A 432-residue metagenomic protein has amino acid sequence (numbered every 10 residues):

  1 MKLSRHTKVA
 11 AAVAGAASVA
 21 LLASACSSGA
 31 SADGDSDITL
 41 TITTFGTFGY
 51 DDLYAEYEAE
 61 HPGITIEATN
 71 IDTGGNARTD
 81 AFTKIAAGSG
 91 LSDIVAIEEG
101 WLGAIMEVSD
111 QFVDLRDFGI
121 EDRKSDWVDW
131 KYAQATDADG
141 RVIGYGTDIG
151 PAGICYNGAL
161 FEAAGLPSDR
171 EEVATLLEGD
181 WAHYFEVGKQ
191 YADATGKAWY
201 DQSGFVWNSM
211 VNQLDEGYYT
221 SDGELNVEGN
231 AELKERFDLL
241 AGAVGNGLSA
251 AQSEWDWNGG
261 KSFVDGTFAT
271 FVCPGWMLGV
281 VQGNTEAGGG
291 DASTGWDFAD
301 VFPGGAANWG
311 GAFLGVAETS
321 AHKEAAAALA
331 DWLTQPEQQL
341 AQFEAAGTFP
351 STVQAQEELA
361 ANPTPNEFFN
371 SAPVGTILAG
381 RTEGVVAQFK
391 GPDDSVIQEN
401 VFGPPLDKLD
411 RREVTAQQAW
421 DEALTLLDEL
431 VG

Functional and structural regions predicted by a protein language model:
K2-A104, R123-K124, S168, E324 (+5 more regions): Conserved N-terminal structural module of periplasmic/extracytoplasmic solute-binding proteins
A59, G242-L248, T285-F349: Extracytoplasmic/periplasmic substrate-recognition and gating elements
N70-D80, E99-G100, L176-H183, A251-D265: Short helix-initiation/N-cap motifs at beta->coil->alpha
R78-G90, E107-S109, L160-F161, H183-Q190 (+3 more regions): Short helices/loops that flank or line small-molecule/ion binding pockets
E98-P151, A182, S293-A299, E367: Hinge/lid segment of periplasmic solute-binding proteins
G103-D110, Y132-E172, S203-D222, N308-G315 (+1 more regions): Periplasmic solute-binding protein
F185-K189, G223-S253: Glycine-centered hinge/linker elements that transmit conformational signals in sensory and ligand-binding systems
F369-L426: C-terminal capping/gating helix-and-loop segments adjacent to ligand/active sites or protein-protein/ligand interfaces
